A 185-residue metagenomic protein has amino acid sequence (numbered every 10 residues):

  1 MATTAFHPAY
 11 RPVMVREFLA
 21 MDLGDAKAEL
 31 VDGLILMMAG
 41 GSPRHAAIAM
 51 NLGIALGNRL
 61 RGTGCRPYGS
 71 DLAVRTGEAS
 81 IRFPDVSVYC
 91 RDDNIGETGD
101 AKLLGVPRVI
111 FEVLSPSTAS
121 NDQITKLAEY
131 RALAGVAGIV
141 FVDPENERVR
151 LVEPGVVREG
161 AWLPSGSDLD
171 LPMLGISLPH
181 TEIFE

Functional and structural regions predicted by a protein language model:
M1-E185: Gly/Pro/Ser/Thr-rich low-complexity, intrinsically disordered segments predominantly at protein N-termini
